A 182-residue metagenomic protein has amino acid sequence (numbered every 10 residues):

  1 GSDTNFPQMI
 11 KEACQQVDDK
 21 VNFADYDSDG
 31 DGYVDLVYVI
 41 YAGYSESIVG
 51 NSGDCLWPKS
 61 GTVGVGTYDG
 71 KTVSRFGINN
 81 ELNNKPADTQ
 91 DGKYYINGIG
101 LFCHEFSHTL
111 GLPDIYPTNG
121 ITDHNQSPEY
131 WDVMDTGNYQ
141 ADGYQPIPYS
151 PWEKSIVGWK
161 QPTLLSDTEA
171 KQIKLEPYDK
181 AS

Functional and structural regions predicted by a protein language model:
G1-Y26: N-terminal catalytic cores of secreted or lumenal carbohydrate-active enzymes
F23-L36: Acidic, glycine-anchored loop motifs typical of Ca2+
L36-Y38, A42-S182: Extracellular hydrolytic enzyme modules, especially secreted metalloproteases of the metzincin/thermolysin-like class
